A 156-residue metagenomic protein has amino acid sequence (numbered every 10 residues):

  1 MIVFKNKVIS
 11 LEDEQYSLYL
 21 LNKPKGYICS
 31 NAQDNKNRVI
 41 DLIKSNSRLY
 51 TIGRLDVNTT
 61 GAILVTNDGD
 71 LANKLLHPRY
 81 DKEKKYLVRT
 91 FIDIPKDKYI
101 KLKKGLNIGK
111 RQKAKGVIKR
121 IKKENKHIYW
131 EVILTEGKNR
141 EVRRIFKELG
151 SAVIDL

Functional and structural regions predicted by a protein language model:
M1-L156: Basic, flexible Lys/Arg- and Gly-enriched helix-loop patches that mediate nucleic-acid binding at interfaces with rRNA
